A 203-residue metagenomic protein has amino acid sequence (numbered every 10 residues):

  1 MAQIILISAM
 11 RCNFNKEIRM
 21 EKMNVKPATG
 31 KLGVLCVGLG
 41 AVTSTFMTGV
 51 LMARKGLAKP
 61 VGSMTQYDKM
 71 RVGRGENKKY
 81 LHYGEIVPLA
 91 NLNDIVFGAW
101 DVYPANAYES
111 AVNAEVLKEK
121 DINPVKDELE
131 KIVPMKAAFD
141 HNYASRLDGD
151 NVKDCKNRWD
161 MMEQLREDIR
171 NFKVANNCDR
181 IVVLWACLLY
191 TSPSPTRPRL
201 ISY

Functional and structural regions predicted by a protein language model:
M20-A28: A short, basic/flexible loop-to-alpha-helix module at the beginning of a structural domain
G33-F46: Glycine-rich adenosine-cofactor-binding loop
K55-R166: Glycine-rich phosphate-binding loop and adjoining beta1-alpha1-beta2 segment of Rossmann-like nucleotide-binding folds
L165-R180: Short amphipathic alpha-helices and their capping/turn segments at secondary-structure boundaries
Y190-T196: Conserved small/polar residues in nucleotide/adenosyl-binding loops
I201-Y203: Hydrophobic alpha-helical segments, chiefly the membrane-spanning helices and signal/signal-anchor peptides
